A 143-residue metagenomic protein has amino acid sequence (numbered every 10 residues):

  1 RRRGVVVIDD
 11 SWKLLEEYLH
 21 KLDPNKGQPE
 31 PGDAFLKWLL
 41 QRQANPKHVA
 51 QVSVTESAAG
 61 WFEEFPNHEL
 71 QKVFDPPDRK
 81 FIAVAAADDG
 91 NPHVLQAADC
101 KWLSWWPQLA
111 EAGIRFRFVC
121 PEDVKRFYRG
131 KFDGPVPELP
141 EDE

Functional and structural regions predicted by a protein language model:
R1-Q28: PIN/NYN-family metal-dependent endoribonuclease catalytic core
R2-V6, R42-N45, D88-G90: A structural motif corresponding to the C-terminal end of an alpha-helix and its immediate exit/capping segment
D10-S11, G90-E143: Acidic, PIN/NYN-like endoribonuclease modules and their adjacent C-terminal/linker elements
L14, P31-F35, P77-F81: Amphipathic alpha-helical interface surfaces
L15-E16, V52-E63, P121-P135: A short acidic, often aromatic-flanked loop/helix-cap motif at beta-alpha or helix-coil junctions that lines enzyme
K21-K47: Acidic, glycine-rich loop-and-strand cores that form catalytic or ligand-binding grooves in diverse globular domains
H48-V94: Active-site neighborhoods of divalent-metal-dependent phosphate/nucleic-acid chemistry enzymes
